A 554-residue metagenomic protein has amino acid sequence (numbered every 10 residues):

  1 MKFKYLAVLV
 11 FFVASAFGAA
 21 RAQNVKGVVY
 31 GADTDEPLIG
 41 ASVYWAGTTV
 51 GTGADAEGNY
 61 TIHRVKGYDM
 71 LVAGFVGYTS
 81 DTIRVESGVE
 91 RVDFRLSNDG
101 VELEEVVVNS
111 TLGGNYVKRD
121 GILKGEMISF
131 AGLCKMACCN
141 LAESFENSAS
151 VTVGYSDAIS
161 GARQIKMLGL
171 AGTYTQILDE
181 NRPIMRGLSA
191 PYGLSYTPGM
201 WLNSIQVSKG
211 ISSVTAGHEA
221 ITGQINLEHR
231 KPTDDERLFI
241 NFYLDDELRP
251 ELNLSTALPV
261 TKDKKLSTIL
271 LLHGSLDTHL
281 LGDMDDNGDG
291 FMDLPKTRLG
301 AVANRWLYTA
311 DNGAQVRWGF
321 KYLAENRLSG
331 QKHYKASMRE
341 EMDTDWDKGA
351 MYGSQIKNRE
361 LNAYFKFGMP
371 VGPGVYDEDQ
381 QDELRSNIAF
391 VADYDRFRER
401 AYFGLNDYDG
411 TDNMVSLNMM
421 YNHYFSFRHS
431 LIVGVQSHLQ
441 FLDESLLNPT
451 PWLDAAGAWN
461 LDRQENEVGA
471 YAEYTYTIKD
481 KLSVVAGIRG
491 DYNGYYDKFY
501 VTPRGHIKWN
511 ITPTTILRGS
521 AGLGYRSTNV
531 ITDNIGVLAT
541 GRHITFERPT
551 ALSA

Functional and structural regions predicted by a protein language model:
Y30-T34, A41-A46, M70, G74-Y78 (+3 more regions): Short, acidic, small-residue-rich periplasmic hinge/interaction motif at the N-terminus of Gram-negative outer-membrane
T49-N59: Short, acidic Ser/Thr/Gly-rich low-complexity loop/linker segments typical of extracellular and cell-surface proteins
Y60-H63, Q164, R182-K209, V302: Short acidic/polar hinge/loop motifs at secondary-structure boundaries that mediate gating or recognition
H63, A142-P183, N203: Extracytoplasmic beta-strand/coil segments of soluble accessory domains associated with Gram-negative outer-membrane
V89-R95, L141-S144, R163-K166, G193-P198 (+4 more regions): N-terminal periplasmic accessory domains that precede and gate Gram-negative outer-membrane beta-barrel machines
Q176, S204-S208, Q224-R230, R237-D246 (+3 more regions): Predominantly transmembrane beta-strands of Gram-negative outer membrane beta-barrel pores used for transport
D277-A301, L307-E383, Y394-T411, A539: Flexible loop and strand-edge segments within Gram-negative outer membrane beta-barrel domains
S337, D443, N448-T450, G494-Y496 (+3 more regions): Surface-exposed extracellular loop regions of Gram-negative outer-membrane beta-barrel proteins, predominantly
